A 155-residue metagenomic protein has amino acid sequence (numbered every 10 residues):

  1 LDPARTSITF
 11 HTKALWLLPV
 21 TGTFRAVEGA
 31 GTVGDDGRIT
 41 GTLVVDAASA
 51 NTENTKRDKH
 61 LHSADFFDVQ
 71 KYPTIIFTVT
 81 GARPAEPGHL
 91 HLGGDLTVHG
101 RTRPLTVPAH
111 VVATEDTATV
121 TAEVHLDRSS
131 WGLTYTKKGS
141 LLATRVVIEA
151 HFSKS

Functional and structural regions predicted by a protein language model:
L1-S155: Low-complexity, acidic/polar, glycine-enriched regions of mature
